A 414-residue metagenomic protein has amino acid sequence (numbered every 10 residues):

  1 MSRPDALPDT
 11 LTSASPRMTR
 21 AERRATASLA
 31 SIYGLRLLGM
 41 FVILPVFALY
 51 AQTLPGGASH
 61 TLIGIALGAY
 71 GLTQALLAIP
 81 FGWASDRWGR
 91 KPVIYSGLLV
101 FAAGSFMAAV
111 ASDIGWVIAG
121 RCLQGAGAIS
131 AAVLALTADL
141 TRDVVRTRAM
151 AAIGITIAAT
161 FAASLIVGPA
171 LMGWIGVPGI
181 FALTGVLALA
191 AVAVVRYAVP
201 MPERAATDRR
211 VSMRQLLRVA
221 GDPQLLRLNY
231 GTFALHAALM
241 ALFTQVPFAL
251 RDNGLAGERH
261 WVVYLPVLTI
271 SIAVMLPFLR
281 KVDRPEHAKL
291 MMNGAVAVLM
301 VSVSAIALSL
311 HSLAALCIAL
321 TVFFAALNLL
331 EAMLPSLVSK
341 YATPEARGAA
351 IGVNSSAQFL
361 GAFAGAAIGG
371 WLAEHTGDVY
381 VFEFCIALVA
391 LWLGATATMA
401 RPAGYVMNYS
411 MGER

Functional and structural regions predicted by a protein language model:
L11-R23, P200-G231, E413-R414: Juxtamembrane intracellular "pre-TM" segments in multi-pass secondary transporters
G71-I79, F161-A162, L268-L276, A362-F363: Residue-level signature of mid-helix packing/kink "hotspots" within the transmembrane helices of 12-pass Major
A75-S112: Conserved MFS/SLC helix-loop-helix module at the cytosolic interface between two early adjacent transmembrane helices
A78-W88, V274-H287: Helix-to-loop junctions at the C-terminal end of transmembrane segments in multipass secondary transporters
R87-G97, D283-V296: Cytoplasmic membrane-interface "Motif A"-like loop-to-helix N-cap segments of 12-TM Major Facilitator Superfamily
G120-A158: Cytoplasmic helix-loop-helix junction between adjacent transmembrane helices in 12-TM secondary transporters
V186-R204, A395-M399: C-terminal membrane-cytosol helix-exit motif in multi-pass small-molecule transporters
K289-L334: C-terminal transmembrane helical hairpin of 12-TM major facilitator-type secondary transporters
